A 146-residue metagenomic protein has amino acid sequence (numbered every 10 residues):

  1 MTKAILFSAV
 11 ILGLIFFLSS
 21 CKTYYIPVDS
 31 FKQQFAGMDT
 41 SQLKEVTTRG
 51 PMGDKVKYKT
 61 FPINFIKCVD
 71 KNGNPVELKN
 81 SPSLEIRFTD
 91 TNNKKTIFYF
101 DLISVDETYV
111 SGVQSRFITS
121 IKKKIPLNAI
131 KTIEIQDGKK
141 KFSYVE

Functional and structural regions predicted by a protein language model:
M1-A9: Bacterial N-terminal signal peptides that target proteins for export
T2, C21-K22: N-terminal intrinsically disordered, low-complexity, charge/repeat-rich segments that act as generic
V10-I15: Hydrophobic helical h-region of N-terminal Sec-dependent signal peptides in bacterial secretory/periplasmic proteins
F16-S20: C-terminal motif of bacterial Sec signal peptides marking the signal peptidase cleavage site
K22-E146: Compositionally biased alpha-helical segments
